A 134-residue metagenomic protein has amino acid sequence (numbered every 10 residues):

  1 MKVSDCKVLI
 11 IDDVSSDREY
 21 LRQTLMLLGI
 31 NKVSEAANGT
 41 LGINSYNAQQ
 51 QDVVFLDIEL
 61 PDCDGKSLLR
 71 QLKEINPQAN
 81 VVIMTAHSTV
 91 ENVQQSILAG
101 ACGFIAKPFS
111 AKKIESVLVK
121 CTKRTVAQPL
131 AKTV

Functional and structural regions predicted by a protein language model:
S15-S34: Two-component/phosphorelay signaling modules centered on CheY-like receiver
N38-L41, D64-S67: Acidic catalytic/metal-coordinating carboxylates
Q49-F55, L60: Active-site beta3 strand of CheY-like receiver
P61, T89: The feature encodes the CheY-like receiver
E91, F109-V119: C-terminal output helix
K123-V134: CheY-like receiver
